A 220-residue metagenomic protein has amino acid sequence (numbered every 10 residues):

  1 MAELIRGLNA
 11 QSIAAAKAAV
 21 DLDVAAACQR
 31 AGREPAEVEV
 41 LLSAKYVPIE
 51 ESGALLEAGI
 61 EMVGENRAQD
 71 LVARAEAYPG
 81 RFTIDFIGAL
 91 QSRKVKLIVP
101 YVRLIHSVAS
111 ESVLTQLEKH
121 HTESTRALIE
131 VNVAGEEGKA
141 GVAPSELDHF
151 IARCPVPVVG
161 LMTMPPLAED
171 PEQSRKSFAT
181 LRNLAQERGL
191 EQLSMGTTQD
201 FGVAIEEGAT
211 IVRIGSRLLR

Functional and structural regions predicted by a protein language model:
M1-Q199, I205-E207: Conserved alpha/beta-domain cores
G202-E206, R213, L218-R220: Expand to "…catalyze enediolate/carbanion chemistry for C-C bond making/breaking, isomerization, decarboxylation
